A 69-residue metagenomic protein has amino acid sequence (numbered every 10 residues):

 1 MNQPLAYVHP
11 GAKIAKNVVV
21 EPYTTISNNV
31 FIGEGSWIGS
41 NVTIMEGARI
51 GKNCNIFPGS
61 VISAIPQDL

Functional and structural regions predicted by a protein language model:
M1-Q3: Extreme N-terminal starter segment of soluble prokaryotic enzymes
A6, A12, N17-V20, T24 (+7 more regions): A structural motif detector for beta-strand N-caps
